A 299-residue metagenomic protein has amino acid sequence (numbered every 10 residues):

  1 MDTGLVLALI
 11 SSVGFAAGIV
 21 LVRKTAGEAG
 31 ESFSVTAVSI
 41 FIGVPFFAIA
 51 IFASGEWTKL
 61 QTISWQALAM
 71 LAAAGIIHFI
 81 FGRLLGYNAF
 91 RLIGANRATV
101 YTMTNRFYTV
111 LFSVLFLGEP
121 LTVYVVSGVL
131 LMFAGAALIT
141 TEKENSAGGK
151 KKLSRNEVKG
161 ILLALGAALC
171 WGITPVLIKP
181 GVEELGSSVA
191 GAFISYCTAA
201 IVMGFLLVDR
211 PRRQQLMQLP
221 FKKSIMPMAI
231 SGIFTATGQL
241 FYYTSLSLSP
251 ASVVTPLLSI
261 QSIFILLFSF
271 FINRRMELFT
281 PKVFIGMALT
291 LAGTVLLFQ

Functional and structural regions predicted by a protein language model:
M1-A73, R83-I93, A134, T141-L163 (+7 more regions): Membrane-interface interhelical linkers
A16, A48, G75-I80, R106-L111 (+4 more regions): Hydrophobic/small/kink-forming positions within alpha-helical transmembrane segments of polytopic membrane proteins
F33, N96, T122, V189-A190 (+1 more regions): Residues that define the loop-to-transmembrane-helix transition and helix capping in multi-pass membrane transporters
A37, N96-T99, M103, F193 (+1 more regions): Conserved glycine-rich helix-kink/hinge and helix-boundary motifs of the Major Facilitator Superfamily
I42-F46, Y101-F116, V126, L130 (+4 more regions): Alpha-helical transmembrane segments of compact multi-pass small-molecule transporters, enriched in specific families
W65, T102, L111-S113, G118-L138 (+2 more regions): Loop-to-transmembrane alpha-helix entry segments
N156-E184, V189: Selected transmembrane alpha-helices and immediately adjacent juxtamembrane segments of polytopic inner-membrane
L246-S259: Short alpha-helical packing/oligomerization segments
